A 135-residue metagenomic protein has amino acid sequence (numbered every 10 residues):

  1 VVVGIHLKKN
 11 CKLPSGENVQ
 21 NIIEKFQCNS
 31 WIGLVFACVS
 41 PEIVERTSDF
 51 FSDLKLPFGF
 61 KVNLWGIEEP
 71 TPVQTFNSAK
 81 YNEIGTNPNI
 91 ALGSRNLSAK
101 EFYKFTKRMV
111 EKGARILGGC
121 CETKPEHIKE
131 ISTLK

Functional and structural regions predicted by a protein language model:
V1-K135: Domain-level signal for soluble alpha/beta catalytic cores
